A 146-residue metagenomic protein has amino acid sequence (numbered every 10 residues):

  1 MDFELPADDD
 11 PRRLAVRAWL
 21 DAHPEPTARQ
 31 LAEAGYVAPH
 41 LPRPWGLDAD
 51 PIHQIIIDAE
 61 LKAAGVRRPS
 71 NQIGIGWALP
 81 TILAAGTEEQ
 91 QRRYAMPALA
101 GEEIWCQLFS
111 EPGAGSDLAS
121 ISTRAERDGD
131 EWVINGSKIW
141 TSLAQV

Functional and structural regions predicted by a protein language model:
M1-R12, A125: Intrinsic disorder at enzyme termini
D8-A22: A non-catalytic, amphipathic alpha-helix used as a structural packing/dimerization or gating element in enzyme scaffolds
D21-V146: Glycine-rich flavin
